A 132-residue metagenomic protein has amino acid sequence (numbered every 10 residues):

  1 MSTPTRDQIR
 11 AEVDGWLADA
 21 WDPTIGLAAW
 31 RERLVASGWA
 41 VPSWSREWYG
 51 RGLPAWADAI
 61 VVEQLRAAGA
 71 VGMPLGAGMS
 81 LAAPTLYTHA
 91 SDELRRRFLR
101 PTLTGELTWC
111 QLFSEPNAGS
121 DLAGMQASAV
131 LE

Functional and structural regions predicted by a protein language model:
M1-R10: Intrinsic disorder at enzyme termini
V13: Expand to "…catalyze enediolate/carbanion chemistry for C-C bond making/breaking, isomerization, decarboxylation
W21-E132: Glycine-rich flavin
